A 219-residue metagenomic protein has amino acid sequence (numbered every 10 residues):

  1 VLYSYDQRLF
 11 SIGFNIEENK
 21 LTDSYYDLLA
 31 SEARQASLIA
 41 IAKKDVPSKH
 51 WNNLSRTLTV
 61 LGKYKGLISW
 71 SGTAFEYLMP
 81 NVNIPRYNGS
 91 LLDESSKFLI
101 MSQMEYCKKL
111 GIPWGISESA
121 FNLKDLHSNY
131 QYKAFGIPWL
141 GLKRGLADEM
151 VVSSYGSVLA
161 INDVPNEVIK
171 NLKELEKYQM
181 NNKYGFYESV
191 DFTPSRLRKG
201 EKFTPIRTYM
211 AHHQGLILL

Functional and structural regions predicted by a protein language model:
V1-L219: Ser/Thr/Asn(+Pro)-rich, low-complexity disordered segments
